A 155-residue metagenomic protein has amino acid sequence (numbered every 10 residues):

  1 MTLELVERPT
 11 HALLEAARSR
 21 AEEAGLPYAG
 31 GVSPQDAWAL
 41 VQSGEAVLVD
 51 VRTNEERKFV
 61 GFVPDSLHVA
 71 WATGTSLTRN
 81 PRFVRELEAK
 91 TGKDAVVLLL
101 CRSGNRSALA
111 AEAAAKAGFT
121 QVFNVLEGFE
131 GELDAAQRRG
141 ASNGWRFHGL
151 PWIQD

Functional and structural regions predicted by a protein language model:
M1-A46, E55-V96, S107-D155: Rhodanese-like catalytic fold shared by cysteine-dependent sulfurtransferases and DSP/PTP-type phosphatases
L48-D50: Structural scaffold elements adjacent to functional motifs in cytosolic proteins
L99-L100: Short, surface-exposed ligand- or partner-binding patches at beta-edge/loop junctions that are enriched in aromatics
